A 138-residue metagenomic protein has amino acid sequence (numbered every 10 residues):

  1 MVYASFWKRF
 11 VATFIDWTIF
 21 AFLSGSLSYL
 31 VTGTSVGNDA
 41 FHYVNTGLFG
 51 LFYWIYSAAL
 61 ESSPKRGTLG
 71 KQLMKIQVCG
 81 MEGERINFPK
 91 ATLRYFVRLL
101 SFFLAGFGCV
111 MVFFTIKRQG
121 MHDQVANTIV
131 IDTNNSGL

Functional and structural regions predicted by a protein language model:
M1-L138: Membrane-interfacial and juxtamembrane segments of integral membrane proteins
